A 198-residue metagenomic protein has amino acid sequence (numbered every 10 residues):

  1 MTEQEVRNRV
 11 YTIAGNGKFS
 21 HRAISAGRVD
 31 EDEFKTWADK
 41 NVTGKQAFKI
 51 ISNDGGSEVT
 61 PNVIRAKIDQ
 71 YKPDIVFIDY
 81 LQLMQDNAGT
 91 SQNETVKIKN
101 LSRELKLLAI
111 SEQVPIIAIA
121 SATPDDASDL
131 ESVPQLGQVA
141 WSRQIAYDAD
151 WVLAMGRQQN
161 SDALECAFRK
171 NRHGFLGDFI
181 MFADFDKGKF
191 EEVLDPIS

Functional and structural regions predicted by a protein language model:
M1-K72, F179-M181: Cytosolic-facing regulatory segments adjacent to core modules
M1-Q4, A14, S52-A167, H173: P-loop NTPase motor core
Y11, A23, V133, A183-F185 (+1 more regions): General N-terminal targeting signals
I24, L136-V139, F190: Short clusters of hydrophobic/aromatic residues that line enzyme substrate/ligand-binding pockets
I24, N41, S52, P134 (+2 more regions): Generic detector of intrinsically disordered, low-complexity, polar/charged segments
V29, W141-Q144, D186-G188, D195: Short capping/connector residues at structural and topological boundaries
W151, R157-S198: Conserved P-loop NTPase
